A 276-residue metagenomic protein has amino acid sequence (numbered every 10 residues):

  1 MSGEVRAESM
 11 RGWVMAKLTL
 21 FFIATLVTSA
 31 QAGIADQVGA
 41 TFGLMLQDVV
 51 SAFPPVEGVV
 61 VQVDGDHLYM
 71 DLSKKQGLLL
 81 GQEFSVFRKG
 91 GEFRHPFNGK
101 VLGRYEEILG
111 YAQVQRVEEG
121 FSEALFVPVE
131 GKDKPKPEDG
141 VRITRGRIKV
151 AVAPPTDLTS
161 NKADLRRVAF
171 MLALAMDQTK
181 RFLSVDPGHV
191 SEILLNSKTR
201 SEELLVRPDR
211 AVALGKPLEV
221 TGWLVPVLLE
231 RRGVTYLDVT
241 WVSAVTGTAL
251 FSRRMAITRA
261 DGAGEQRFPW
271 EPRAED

Functional and structural regions predicted by a protein language model:
A7-T19: Bacterial N-terminal signal peptides that target proteins for export
K17-S29: Bacterial N-terminal signal peptides
A32-D276: Surface-exposed, polar/charged interaction patches used for macromolecular assembly or partner binding
